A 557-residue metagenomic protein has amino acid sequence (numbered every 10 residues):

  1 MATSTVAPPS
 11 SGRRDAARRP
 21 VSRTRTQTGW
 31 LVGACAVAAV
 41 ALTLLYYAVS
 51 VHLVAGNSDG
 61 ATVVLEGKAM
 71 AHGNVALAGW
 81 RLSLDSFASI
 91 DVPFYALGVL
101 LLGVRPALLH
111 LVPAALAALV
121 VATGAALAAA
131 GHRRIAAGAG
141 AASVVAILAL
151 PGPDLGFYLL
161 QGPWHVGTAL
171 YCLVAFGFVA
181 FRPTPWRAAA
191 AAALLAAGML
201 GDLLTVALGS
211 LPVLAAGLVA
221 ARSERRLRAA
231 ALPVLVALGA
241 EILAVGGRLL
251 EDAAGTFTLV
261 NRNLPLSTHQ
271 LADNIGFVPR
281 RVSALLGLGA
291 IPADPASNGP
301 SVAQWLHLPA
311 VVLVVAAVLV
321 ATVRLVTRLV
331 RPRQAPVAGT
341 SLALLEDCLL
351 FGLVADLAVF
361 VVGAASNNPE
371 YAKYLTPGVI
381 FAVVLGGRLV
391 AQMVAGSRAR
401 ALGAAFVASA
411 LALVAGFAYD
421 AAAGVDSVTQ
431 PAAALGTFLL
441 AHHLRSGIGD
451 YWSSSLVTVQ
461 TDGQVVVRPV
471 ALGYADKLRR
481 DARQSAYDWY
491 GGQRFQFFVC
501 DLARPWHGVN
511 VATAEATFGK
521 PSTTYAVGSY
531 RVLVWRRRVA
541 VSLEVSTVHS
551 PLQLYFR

Functional and structural regions predicted by a protein language model:
G29-V37, L238, Q334-V337, A343 (+1 more regions): Signature aromatic-anchored transmembrane alpha helix within multi-pass, membrane-resident enzymes that catalyze glycan
T62-K68, R81-V104, V278-A296: Short hydrophobic/aromatic helix or loop-helix immediately within or flanking a transmembrane segment in polytopic
L84, A88, R134-A180, G201 (+2 more regions): Membrane-interface micro-motifs in multi-pass membrane enzymes
D85, D426, A441-K477: Short periplasmic/luminal acceptor-recognition loop of GT-C membrane glycosyltransferases, typified by
L111-I135, V174: Transmembrane-helix motifs of polytopic, lipid-linked glycan transferases
W164-Y171, Q304-A316, A338-R398: Hydrophobic/aromatic-rich transmembrane helices and adjacent perimembrane loops
R187-L203, G209-L211: Membrane-interface alpha helices of multi-pass inner-membrane proteins
G217-E224, A303-G339: Hydrophobic, aromatic-rich transmembrane alpha-helices and their immediate juxtamembrane boundary segments
